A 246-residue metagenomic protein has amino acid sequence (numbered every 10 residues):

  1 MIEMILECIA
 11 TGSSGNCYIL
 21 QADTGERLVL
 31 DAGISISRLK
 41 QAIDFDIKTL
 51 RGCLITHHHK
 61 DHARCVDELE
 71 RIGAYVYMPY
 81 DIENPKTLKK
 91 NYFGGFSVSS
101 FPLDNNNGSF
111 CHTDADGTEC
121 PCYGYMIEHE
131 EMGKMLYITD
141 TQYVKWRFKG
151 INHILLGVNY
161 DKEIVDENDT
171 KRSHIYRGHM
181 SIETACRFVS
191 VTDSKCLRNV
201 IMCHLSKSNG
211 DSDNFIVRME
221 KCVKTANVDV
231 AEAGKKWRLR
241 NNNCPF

Functional and structural regions predicted by a protein language model:
M1-I43, P121-D140, H153: Conserved beta-strand hairpin/beta-sheet module of binuclear metal-dependent hydrolase folds, prominently
I2-M4, G52, T56, R71-I72 (+3 more regions): Catalytic phosphate/metal-binding cores of nucleic-acid and nucleotide-processing enzymes, i.e., regions that mediate
E3, G25, I47-L50, G73 (+4 more regions): A general structural motif
I9-T11, A32-I34, H58, D81 (+4 more regions): Active-site metal-binding loops of divalent metal-dependent hydrolases
I19, N91-L155: Catalytic core of the metallo-beta-lactamase
S35-Y80: Active-site metal-binding motif and surrounding structural segment of the metallo-beta-lactamase
R71-M78, I82-F101, I151-L156, T225-A226 (+1 more regions): Active-site regions of enzymes building and remodeling cell-envelope glycoconjugates
F148-G234: Cap/insert and terminal regions of metallo-dependent hydrolase folds
